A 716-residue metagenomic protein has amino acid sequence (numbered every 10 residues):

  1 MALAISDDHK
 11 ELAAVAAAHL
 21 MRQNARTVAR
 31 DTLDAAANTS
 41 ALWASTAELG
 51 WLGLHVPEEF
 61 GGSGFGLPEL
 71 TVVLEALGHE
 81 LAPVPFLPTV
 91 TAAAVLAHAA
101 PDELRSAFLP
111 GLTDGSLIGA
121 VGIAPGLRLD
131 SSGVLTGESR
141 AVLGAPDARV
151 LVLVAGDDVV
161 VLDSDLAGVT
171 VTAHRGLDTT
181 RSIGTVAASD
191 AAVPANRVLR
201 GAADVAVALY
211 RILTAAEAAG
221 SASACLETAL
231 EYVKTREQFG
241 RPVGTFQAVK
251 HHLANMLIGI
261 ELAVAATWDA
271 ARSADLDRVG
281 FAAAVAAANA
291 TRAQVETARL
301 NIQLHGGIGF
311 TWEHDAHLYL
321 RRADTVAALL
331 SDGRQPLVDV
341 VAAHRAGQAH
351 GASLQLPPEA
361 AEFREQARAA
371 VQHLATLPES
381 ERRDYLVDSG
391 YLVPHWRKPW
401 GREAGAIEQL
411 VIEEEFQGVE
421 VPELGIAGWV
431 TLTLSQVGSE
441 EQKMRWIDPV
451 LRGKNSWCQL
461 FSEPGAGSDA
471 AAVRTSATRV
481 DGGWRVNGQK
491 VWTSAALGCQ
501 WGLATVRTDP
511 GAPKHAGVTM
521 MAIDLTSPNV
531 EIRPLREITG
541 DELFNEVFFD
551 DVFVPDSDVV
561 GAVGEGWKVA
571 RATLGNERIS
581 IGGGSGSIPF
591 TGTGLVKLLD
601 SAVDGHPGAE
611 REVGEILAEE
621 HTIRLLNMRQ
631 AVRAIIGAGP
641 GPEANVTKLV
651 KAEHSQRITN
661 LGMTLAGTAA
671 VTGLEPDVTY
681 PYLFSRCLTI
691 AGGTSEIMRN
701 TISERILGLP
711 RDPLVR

Functional and structural regions predicted by a protein language model:
M1-F86, Q335-G428, L432-S435, R445 (+7 more regions): Amphipathic, small/basic residue-rich leader segments at the start of a protein or domain
A2, A13, V72, T91 (+6 more regions): Glycine-rich phosphate/cofactor-binding loops in nucleotide/flavin-utilizing enzymes
A2-A14, G78-H79, V171-E261, L356-P358 (+5 more regions): Glycine-rich beta->alpha junctions and the first turn(s) of the following alpha-helix
A25-A37, L230, K234, Q238-R241 (+4 more regions): C-terminal helix-coil-helix/basic helical segment that borders enzyme active sites and/or dimer interfaces and provides
V84-D102, L424-E441, G467: N-terminal glycine-rich flavin-associated loop
D114-P125, L153, G453-F461, T505: A short, Trp-centered hydrophobic/proline-enriched beta-strand micro-motif
G122, E138-T170, S435, N487-R533: A short core secondary-structure module
L226, F239-Q348, D677: Extended, hydrophobic interaction surfaces within ordered domains
